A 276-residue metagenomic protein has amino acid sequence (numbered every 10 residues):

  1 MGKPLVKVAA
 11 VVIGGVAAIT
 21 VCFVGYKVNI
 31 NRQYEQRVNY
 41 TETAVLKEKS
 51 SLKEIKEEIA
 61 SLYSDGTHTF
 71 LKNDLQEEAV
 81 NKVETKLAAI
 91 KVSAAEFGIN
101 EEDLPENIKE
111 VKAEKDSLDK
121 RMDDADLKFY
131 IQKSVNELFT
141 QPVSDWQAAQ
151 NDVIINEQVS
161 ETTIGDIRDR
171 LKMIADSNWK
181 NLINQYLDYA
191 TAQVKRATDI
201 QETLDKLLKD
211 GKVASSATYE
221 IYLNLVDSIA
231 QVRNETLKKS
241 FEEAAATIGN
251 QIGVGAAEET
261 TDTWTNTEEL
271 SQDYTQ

Functional and structural regions predicted by a protein language model:
G2-Q276: Amphipathic alpha-helical assembly segments used for oligomerization, scaffolding, or translocation
